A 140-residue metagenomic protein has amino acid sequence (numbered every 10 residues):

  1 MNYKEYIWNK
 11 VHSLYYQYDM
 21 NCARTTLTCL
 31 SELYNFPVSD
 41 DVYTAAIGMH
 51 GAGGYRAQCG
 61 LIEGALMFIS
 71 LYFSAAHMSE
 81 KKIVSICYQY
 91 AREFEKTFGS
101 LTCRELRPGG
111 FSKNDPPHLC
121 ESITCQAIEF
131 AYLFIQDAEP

Functional and structural regions predicted by a protein language model:
M1-Q17: Polybasic, low-complexity association/targeting segments
M1-Y3, L27-A46, T97-E105: Acidic-glycine-rich active-site phosphate/pyrophosphate-binding loop
K4, I83-P140: C-terminal binding/interaction regions
A23-L30, G64-Y72, A127, A131: Buried hydrophobic packing segments
E32, A46-G53, L71-F73, A91 (+1 more regions): Acidic, glycine-rich active-site loops and adjacent beta-strand->loop/helix elements that engage anionic groups
L33-T44, S70-I86: Phosphate-handling active-site elements
G48-F68: Glycine/serine-rich anion-binding loops at beta->alpha junctions that coordinate negatively charged ligand groups
I62-L71, M78, Y88, L101 (+1 more regions): Mg2+-dependent prenyl diphosphate-binding active-site environment of isoprenoid biosynthetic enzymes
